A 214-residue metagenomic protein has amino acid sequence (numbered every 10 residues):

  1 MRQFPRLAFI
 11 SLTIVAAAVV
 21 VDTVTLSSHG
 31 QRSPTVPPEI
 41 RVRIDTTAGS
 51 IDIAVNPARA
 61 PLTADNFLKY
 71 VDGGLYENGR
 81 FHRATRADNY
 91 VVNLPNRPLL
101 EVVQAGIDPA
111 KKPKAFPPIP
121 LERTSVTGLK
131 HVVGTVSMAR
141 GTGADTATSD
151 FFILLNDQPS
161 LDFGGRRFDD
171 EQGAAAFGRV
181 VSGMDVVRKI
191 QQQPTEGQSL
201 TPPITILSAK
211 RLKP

Functional and structural regions predicted by a protein language model:
R2-L12, A18-P214: Cyclophilin-like peptidyl-prolyl cis-trans isomerases
